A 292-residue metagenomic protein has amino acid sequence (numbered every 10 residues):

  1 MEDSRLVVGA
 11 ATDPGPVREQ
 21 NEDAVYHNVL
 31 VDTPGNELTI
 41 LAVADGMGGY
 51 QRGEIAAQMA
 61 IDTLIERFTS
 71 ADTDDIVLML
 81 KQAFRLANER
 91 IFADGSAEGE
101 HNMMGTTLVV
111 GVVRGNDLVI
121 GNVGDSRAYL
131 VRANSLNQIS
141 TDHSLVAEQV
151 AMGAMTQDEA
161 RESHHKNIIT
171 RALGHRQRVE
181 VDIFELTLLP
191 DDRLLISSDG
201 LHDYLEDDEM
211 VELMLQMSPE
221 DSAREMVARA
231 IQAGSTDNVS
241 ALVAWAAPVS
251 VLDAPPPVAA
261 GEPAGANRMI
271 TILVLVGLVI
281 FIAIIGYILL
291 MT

Functional and structural regions predicted by a protein language model:
M1-T292: PP2C/PPM-type serine/threonine phosphatase catalytic domain
